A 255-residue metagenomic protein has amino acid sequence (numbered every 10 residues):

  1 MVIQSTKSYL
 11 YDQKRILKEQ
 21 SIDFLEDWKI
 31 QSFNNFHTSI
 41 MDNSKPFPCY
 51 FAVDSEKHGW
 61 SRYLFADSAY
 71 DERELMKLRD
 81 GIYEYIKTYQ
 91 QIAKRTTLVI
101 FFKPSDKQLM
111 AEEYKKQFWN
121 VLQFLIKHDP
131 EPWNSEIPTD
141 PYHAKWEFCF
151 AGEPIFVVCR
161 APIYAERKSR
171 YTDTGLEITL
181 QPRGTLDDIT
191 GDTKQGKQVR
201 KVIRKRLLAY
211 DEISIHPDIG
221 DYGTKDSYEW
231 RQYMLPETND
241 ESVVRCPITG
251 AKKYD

Functional and structural regions predicted by a protein language model:
M1-Q91, V99, S105, K116-P132 (+1 more regions): Non-catalytic accessory regions used for complex assembly or targeting
D71, S105-M110, I163-A165, T185-D187: Short acidic, S/G/P-rich loop/turn micro-motifs used as interaction or catalytic elements
I100-K103, T179-Q181: Conserved beta-strand segments of the P-loop GTPase G domain that flank and frequently precede/overlap
E112-W119, R170-L176: "Short basic amphipathic alpha-helical interaction patches in structured regions
E136-G175: Aromatic/basic-lined ligand-recognition segments that form π-stacking hydrophobic pockets flanked by Lys/Arg to engage
A161-R204: Compact mixed alphabeta submodule
